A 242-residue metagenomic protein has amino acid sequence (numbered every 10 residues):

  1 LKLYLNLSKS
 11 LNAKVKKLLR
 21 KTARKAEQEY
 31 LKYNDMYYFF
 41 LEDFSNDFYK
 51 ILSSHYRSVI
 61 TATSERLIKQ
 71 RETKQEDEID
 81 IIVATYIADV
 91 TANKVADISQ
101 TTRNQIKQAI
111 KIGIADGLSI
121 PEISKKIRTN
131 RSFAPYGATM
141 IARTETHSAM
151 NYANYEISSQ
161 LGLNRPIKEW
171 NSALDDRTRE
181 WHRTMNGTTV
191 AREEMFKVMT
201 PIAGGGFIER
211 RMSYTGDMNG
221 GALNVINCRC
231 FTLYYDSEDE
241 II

Functional and structural regions predicted by a protein language model:
L1-S132, L233-I242: N-terminal leader/targeting and assembly helices and adjacent pre-domain segments
G137-I242: Acidic, glycine-rich two-metal-ion catalytic cores of nucleic acid-processing enzymes
